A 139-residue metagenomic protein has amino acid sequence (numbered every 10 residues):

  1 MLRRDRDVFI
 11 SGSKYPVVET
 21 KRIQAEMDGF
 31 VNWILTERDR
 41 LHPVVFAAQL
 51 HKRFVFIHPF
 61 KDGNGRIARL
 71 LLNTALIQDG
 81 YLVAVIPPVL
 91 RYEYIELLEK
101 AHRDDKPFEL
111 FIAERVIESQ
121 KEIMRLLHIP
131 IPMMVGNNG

Functional and structural regions predicted by a protein language model:
M1-D62, R66-G139: FIC/Doc superfamily catalytic core
